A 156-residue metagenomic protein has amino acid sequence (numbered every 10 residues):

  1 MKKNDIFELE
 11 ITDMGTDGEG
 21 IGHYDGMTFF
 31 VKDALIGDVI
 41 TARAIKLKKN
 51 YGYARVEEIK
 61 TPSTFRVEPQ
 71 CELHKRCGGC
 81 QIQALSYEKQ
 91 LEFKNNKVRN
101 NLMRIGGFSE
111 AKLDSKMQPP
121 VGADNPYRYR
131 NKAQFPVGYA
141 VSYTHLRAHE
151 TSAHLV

Functional and structural regions predicted by a protein language model:
M1-L73: Terminal RNA-binding accessory module
D25, K48, V137-Y143: Short acidic-glycine loop/turn motifs at beta-strand connectors
R55-E58, G79, F93, K97-N101 (+1 more regions): Generic beta-strand or strand-like secondary-structure segments
E68-L85: Local cysteine-cluster metal-coordination motifs and their immediate loop/turn environment, predominantly Fe-S cluster
I82, S86-G106, S115: A gly/proline- and charged-residue-enriched helix-loop-helix capping module
S115-A140: Composition-driven low-complexity segments enriched in polar/acidic and proline residues
T144-A153: Conserved small/polar residues in nucleotide/adenosyl-binding loops
